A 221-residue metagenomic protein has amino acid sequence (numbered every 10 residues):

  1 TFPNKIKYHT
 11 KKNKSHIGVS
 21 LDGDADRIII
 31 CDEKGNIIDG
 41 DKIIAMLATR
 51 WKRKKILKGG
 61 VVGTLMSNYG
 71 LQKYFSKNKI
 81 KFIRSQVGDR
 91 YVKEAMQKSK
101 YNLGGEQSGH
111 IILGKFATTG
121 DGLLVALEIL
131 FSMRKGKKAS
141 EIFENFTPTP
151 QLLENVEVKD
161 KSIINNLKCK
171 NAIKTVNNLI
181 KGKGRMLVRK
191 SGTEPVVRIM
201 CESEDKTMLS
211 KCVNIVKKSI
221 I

Functional and structural regions predicted by a protein language model:
T1-G136, P148, E154: Phosphate-binding chemistry for phosphorylated carbohydrates and sugar-nucleotides
G136-I221: Catalytic-core signal marking the mid-to-C-terminal active-site face
